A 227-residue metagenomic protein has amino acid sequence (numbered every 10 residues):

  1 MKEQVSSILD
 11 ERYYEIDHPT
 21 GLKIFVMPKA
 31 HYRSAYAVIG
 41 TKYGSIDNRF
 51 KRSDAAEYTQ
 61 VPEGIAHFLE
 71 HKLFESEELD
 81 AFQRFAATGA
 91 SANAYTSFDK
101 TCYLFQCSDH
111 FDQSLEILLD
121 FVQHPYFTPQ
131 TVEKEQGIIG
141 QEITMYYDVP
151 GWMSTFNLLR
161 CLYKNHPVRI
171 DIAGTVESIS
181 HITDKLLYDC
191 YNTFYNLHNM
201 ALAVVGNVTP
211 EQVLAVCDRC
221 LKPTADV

Functional and structural regions predicted by a protein language model:
M1-S34: N- or domain-start disorder-to-order transition segments that initiate the globular core
K2-S6, Y14, N48-E57, A225-D226: A glycine- and charged-residue-rich anion-binding loop/surface
Y14, A35-A37, H198-M200: Structural beta-strand/beta-sheet cores of well-ordered domains, especially the beta-sheet scaffolds that support
L22, K29-H31, Y36-S45, D226-V227: His/Glu-based metal-binding/catalytic segments typifying zinc-dependent metallopeptidases
Y32-S34, E78, L197: A cross-taxa feature marking solvent-exposed loop/turn segments within ectodomains of secreted and single-pass membrane
V38-H110: M16/MPP (pitrilysin/insulinase) zinc-metallopeptidase core fold and M16-derived inactive scaffolds
A81-V227: Charge-rich, well-structured scaffold segments of protease-associated domains
